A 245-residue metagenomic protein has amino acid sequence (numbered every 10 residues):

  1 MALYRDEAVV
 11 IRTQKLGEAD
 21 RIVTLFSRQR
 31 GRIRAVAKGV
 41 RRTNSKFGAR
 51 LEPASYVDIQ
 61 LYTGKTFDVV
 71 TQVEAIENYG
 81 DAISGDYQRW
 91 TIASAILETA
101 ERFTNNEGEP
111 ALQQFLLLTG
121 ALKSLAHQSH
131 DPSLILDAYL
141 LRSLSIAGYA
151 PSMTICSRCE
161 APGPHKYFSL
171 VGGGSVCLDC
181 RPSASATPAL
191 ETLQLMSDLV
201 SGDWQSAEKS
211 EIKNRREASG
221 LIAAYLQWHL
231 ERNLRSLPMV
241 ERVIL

Functional and structural regions predicted by a protein language model:
M1-L245: Non-catalytic alpha-helical scaffolds and adjoining flexible linkers that form interface surfaces for assembly
